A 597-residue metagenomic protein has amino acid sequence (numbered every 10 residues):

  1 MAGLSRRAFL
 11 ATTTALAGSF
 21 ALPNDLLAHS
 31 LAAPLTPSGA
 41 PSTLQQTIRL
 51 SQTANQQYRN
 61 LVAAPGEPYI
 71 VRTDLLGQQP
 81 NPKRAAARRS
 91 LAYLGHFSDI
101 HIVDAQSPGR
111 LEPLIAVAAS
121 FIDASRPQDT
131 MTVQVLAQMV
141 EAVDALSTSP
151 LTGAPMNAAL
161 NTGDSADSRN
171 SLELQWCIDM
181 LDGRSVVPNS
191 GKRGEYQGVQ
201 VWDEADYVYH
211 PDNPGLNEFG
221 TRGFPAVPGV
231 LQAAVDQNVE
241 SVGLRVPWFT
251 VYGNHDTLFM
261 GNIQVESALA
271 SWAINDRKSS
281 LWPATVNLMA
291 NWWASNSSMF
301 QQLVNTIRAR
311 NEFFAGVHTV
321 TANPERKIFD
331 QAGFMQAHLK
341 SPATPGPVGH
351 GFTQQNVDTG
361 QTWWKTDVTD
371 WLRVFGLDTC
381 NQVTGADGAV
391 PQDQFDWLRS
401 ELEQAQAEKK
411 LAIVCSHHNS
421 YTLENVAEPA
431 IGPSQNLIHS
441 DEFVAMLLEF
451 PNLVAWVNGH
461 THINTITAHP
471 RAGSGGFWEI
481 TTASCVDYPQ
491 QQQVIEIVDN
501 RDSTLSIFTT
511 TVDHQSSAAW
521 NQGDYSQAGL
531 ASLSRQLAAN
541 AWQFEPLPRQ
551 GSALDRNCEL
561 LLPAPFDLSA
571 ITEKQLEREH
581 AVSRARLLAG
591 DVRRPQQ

Functional and structural regions predicted by a protein language model:
M1-A17: N-terminal secretory signal peptides and thylakoid transit peptides that target proteins across membranes
F20-D25: C-terminal segment of classical bacterial N-terminal signal peptides
H29-L151, N157-L160, Q200-Q232, T250 (+4 more regions): Metal-dependent phosphoesterase/phosphodiesterase active-site architecture
S90, N161-R184, P188-G194, V235-Q237 (+3 more regions): Active-site-adjacent structural elements in enzyme catalytic domains
T162-D182, F259-A270, N425-A427, T465-A472: Metal-dependent catalytic neighborhoods of phosphoester/phosphodiester hydrolases
G229-R245, E401, H439-N452: Catalytic-core regions built around general acid/base machinery
N381-D396, A405-V457: Active-site-proximal segments of metal-dependent phosphoesterases and phosphodiesterases across multiple
